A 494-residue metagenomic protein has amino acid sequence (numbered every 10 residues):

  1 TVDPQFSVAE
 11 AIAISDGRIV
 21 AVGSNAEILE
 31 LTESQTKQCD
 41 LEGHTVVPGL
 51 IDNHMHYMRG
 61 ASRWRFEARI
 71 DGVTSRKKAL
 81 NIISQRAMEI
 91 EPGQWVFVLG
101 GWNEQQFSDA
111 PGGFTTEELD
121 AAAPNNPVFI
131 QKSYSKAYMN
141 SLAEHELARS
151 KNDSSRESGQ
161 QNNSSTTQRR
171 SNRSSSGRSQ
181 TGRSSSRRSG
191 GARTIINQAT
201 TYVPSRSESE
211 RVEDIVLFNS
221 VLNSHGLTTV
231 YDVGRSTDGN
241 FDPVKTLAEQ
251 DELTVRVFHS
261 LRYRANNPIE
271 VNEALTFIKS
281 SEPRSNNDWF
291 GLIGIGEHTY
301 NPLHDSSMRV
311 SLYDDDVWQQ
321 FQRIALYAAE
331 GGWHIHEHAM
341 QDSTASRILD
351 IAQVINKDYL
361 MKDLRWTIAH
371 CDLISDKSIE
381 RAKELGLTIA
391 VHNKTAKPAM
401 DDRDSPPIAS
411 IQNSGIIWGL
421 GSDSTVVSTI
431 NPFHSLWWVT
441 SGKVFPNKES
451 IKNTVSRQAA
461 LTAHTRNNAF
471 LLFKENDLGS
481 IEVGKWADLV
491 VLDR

Functional and structural regions predicted by a protein language model:
P4-R173, G177-R178, G182-L275, I293-M340 (+3 more regions): Divalent metal-binding segments
A87-M88, L119-A122, S220-N223, A248-E252 (+5 more regions): A general structural signal for short secondary-structure junctions and capping/turn motifs
D120, P124-N125, S281-D288, V310-D315 (+2 more regions): Extended low-complexity acidic/polar segments
E213, L326-H336, S343-W366, H370-C371 (+4 more regions): His/Asp/Glu-enriched, well-ordered alpha-helical/loop segment that forms or immediately abuts the divalent-metal
L247-D251, I278-F290, L326-A329, D358-M361 (+1 more regions): Acidic (Asp/Glu)-rich catalytic clusters
T276-I278, K377: Alpha-helical scaffolding within the catalytic cores of extracellular/periplasmic polymer-degrading hydrolases
